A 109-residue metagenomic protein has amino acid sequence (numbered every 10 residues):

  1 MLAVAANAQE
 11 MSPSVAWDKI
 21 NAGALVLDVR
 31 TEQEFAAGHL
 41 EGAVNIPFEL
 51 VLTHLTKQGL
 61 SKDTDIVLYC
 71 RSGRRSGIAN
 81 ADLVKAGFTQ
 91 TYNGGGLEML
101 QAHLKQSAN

Functional and structural regions predicted by a protein language model:
L2-A24, Q33-D65, R74-N109: Rhodanese-like catalytic fold shared by cysteine-dependent sulfurtransferases and DSP/PTP-type phosphatases
L27-D28: Structural scaffold elements adjacent to functional motifs in cytosolic proteins
Y69: Short, surface-exposed ligand- or partner-binding patches at beta-edge/loop junctions that are enriched in aromatics
